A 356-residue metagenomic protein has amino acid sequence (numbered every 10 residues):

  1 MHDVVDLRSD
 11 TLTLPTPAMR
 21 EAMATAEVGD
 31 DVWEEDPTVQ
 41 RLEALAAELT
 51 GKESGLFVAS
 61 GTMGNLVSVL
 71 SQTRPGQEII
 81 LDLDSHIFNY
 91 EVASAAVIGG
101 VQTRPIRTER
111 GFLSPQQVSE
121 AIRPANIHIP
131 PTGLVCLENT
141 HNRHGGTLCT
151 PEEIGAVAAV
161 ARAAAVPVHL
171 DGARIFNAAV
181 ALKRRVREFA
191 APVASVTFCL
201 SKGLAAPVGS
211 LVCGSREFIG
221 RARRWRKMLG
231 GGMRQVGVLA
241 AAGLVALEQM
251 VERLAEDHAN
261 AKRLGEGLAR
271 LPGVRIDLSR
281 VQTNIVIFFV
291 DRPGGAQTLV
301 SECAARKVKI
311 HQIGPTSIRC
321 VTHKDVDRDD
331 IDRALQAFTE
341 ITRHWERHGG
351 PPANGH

Functional and structural regions predicted by a protein language model:
M1-L278, Q282-V290, A296-R306, H311-V326 (+1 more regions): Conserved PLP-enzyme active-site core in the AAT-like
